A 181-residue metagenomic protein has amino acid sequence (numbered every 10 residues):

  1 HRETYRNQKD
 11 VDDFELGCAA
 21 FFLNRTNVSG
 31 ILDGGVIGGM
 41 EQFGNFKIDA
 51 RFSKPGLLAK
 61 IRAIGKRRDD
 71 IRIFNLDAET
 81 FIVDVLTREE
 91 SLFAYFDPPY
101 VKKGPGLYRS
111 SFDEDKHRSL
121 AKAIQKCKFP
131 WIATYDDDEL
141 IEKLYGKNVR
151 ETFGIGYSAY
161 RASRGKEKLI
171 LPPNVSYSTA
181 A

Functional and structural regions predicted by a protein language model:
H1-Y95, P99-P105, K122, D138: SAM-dependent nucleic-acid methyltransferase catalytic core
L76-F93, Y100-A181: Class I S-adenosyl-L-methionine
